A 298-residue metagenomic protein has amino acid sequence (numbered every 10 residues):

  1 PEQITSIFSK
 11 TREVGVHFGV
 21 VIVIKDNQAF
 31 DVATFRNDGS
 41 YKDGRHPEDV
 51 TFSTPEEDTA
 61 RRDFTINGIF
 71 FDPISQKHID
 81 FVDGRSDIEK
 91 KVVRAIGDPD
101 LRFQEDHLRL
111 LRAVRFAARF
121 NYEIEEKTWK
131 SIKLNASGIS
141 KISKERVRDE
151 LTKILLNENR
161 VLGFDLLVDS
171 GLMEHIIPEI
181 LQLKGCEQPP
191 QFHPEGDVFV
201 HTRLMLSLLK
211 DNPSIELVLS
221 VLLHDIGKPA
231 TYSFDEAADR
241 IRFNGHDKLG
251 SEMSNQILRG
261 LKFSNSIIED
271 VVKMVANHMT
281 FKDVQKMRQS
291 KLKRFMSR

Functional and structural regions predicted by a protein language model:
P1-R298: Catalytic cores of the polymerase beta-like nucleotidyltransferase superfamily and closely associated nucleotide
